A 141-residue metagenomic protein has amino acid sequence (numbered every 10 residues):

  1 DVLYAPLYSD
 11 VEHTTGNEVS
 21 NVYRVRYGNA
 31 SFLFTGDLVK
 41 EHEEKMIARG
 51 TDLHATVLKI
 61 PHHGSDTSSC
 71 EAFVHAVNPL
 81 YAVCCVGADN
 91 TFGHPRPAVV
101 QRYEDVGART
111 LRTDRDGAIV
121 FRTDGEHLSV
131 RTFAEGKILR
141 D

Functional and structural regions predicted by a protein language model:
D1-V57, R115-D141: Core dinuclear metal-dependent hydrolase active-site scaffold
E43-A118: Cap/insert and terminal regions of metallo-dependent hydrolase folds
